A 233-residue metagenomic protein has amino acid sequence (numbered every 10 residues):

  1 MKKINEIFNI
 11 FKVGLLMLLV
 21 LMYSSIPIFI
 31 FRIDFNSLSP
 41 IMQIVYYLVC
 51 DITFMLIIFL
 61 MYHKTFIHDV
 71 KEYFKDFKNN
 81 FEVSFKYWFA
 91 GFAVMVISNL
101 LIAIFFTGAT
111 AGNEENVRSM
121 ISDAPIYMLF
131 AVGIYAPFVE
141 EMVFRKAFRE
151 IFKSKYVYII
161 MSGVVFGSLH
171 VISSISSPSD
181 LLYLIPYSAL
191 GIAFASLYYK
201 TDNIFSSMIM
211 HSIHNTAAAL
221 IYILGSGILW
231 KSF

Functional and structural regions predicted by a protein language model:
M1-E6: Short, Lys/Arg-rich, polar N-terminal cytosolic tail immediately upstream of the first transmembrane signal-anchor
F8-S24, K86-V94, I159-V165: Alpha-helical transmembrane segments
I10-T65, N113-E115, Y127: Alpha-helical transmembrane segments in multi-pass membrane proteins
V20-I28, C50-I58, A90-N99, E140 (+3 more regions): Alpha-helical transmembrane segments of multipass membrane proteins
M22-Y47, A103-F106, T110, I175-S179 (+1 more regions): Juxtamembrane/transmembrane-helix boundary motifs at the membrane-water interface
F35-M42, I67-A136, I228-F233: Juxtamembrane helix-loop-helix connectors linking adjacent transmembrane helices in multi-pass membrane enzymes
F59-D69, L197-T201: Structural signal for the C-terminal ends of transmembrane alpha-helices and the immediately following loop
I104, D123-F233: Transmembrane helix-loop-helix hairpins at the membrane interface of multi-pass integral membrane proteins
